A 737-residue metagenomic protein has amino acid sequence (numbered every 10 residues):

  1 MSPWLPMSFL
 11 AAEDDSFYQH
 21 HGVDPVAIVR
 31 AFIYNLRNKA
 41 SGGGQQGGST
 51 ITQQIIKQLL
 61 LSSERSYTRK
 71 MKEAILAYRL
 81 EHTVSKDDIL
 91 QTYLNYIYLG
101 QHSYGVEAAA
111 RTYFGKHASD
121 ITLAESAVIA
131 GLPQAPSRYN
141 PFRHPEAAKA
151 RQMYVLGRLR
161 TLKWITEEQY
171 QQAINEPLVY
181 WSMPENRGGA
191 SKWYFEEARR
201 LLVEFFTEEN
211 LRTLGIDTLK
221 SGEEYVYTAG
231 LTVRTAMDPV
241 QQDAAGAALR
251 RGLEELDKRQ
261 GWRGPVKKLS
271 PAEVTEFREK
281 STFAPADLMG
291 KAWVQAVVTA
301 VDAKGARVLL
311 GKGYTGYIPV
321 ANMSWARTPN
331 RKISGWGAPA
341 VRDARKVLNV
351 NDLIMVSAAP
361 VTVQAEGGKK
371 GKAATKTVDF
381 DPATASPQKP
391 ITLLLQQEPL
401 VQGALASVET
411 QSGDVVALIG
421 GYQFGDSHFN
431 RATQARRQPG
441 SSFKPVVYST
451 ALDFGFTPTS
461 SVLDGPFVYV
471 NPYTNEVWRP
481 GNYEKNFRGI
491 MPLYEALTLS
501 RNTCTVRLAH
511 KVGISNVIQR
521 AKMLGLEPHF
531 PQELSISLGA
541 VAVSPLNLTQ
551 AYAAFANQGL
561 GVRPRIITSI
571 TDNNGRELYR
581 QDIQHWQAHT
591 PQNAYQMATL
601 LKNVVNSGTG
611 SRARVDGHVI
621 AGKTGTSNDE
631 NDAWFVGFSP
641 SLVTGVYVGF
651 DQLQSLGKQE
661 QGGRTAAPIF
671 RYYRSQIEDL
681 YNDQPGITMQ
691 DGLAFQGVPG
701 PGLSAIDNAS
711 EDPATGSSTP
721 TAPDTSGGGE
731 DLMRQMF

Functional and structural regions predicted by a protein language model:
W4, T235, P239-Q242, G246-A248 (+12 more regions): A penicillin-recognizing enzyme superfamily signal
F9-L10, L159, A245, A303 (+7 more regions): Active-site SXXK
S16-Q19, G42-Q295, T299-Y314, L508 (+4 more regions): Non-catalytic, structured segments within soluble enzyme domains
Y18-I28, Y104-E107, T166-Y170, K376 (+6 more regions): Short, well-structured active-site flanking segments
Y34-R65, S119, P184-A190, Y194 (+5 more regions): Conserved catalytic neighborhood of penicillin-recognizing serine enzymes
A77, E81, P133-R151, T161 (+11 more regions): Active-site loop and adjoining helix of the penicillin-binding protein/serine DD-peptidase-beta-lactamase fold
P177, L348-A359, G368-G371, T377-F380 (+4 more regions): Short, glycine/proline-biased beta-turn/loop segments that scaffold the active-site neighborhood
E476-R479, G513-Q550, I566: Mid-domain, small-residue-enriched loop/turn segments at the edges of structured enzyme/sensor domains
